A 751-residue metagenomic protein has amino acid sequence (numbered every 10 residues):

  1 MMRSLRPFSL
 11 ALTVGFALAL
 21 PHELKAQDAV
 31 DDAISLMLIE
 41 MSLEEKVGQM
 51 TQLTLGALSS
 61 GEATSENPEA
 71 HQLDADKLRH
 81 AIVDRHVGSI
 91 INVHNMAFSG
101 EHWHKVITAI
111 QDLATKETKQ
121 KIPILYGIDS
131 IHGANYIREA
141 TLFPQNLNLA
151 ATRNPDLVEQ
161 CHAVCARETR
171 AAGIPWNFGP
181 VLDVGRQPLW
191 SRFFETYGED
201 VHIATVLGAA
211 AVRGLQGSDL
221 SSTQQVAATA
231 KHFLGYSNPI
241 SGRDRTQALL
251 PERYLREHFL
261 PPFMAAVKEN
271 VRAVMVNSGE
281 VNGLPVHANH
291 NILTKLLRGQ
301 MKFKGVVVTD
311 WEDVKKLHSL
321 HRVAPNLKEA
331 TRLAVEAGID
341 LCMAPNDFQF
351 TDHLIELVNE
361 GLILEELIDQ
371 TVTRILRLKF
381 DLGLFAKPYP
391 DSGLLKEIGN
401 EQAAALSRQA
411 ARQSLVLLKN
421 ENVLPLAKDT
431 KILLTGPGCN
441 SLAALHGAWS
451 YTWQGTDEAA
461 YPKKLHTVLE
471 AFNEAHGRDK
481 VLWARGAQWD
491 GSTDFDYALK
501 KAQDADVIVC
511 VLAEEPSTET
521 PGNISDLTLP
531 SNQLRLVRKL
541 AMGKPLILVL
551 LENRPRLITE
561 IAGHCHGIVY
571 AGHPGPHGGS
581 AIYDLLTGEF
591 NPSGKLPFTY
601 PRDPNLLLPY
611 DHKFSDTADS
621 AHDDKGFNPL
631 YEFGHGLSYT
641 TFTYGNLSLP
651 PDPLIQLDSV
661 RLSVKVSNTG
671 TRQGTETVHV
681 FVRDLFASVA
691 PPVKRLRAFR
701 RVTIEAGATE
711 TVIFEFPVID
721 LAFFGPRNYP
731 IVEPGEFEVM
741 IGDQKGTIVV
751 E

Functional and structural regions predicted by a protein language model:
M1-A11: Bacterial N-terminal signal peptides that target proteins for export
S9-A19: Bacterial N-terminal signal peptides
L18-A19, L24-A722, I731-I741, K745 (+1 more regions): Glycoside hydrolase catalytic-domain context in secreted enzymes
